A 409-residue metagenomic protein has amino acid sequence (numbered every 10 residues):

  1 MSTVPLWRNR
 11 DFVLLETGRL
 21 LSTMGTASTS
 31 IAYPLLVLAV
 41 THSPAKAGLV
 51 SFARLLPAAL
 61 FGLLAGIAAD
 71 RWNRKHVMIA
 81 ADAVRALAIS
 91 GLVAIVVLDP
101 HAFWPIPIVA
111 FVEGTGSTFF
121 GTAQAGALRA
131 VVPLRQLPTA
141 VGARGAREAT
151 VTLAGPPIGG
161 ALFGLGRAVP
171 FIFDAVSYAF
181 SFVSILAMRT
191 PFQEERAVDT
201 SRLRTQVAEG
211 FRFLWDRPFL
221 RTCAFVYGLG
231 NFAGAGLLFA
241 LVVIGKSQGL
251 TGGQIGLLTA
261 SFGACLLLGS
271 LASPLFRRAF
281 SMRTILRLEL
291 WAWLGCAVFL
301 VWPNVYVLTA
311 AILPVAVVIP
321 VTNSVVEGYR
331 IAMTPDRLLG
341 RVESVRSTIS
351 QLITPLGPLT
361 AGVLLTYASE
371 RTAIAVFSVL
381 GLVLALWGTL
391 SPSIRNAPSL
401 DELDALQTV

Functional and structural regions predicted by a protein language model:
M1-V409: Alpha-helical transmembrane-bundle signature of multi-pass membrane transport and export proteins
